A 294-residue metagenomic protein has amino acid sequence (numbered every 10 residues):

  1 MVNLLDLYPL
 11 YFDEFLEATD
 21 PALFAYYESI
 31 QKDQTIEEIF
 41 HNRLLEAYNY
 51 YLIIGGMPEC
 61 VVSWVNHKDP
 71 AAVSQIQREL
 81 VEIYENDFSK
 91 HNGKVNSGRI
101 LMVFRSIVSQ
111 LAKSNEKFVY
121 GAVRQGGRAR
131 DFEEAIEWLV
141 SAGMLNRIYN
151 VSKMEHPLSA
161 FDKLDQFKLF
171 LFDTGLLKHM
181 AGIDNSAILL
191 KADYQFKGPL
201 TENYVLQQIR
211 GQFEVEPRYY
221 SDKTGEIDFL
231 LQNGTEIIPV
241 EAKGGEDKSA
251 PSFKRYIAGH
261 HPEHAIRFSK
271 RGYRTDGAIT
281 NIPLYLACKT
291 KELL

Functional and structural regions predicted by a protein language model:
M1-A112: Interdomain motor-coupling "hinge/lid" segment immediately C-terminal to the ATP-binding subdomain of NTP-driven enzymes
M1-L4, D276-K291: Active-site regions of enzymes building and remodeling cell-envelope glycoconjugates
N3-L5, F170, V240, H264-F268 (+1 more regions): Hydrophobic/aromatic beta-strand patches that form the interior of the parallel beta-sheet core in alpha/beta enzyme
P9-D13, S152, L176-L177, E246 (+1 more regions): Conserved nucleotide-binding/hydrolysis micro-motifs of P-loop NTPases
V61-I227: Accessory nucleic acid-recognition modules appended to NTPase machines
V205, I209, I227-E246, A265: Conserved catalytic cores of phosphodiester-cleaving nucleases, focusing on short active-site segments
G244-I282: Catalytic cores of nucleic-acid endonucleases
